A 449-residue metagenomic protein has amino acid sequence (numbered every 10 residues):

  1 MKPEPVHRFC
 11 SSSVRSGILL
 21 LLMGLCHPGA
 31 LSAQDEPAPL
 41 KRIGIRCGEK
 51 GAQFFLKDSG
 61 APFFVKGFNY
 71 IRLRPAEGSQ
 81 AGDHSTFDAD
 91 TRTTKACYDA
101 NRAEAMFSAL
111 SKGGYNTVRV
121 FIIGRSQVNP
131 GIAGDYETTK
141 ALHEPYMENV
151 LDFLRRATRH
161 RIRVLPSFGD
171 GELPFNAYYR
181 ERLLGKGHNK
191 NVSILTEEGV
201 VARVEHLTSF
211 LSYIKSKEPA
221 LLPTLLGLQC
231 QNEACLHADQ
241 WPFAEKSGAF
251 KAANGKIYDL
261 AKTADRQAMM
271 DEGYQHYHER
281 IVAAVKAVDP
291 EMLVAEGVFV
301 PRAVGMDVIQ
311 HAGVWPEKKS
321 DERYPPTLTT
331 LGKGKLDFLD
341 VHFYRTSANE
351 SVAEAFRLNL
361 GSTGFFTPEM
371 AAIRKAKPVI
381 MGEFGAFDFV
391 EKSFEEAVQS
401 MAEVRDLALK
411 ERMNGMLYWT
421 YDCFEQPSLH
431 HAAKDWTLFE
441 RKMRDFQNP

Functional and structural regions predicted by a protein language model:
S16-H27: Bacterial N-terminal signal peptides
Q34-T117, M370-A371, R441-P449: N-terminal carbohydrate-binding accessory modules
G82-N176, A268-A295, S400-A408: Aromatic-lined substrate-binding rim segments of carbohydrate-active enzymes
T86-A100, V128-M147, K186-R203, T263-Y274 (+2 more regions): The substrate-binding groove and active-site-proximal loops of carbohydrate-active enzymes, especially glycoside
A103-T117, E137-S167, R182-C230, Q275-A284 (+1 more regions): An active-site-proximal structural segment forming one wall of the substrate-binding cleft that immediately precedes
P130-E144, D170-E197, V201, E205 (+4 more regions): Aromatic- and acidic-residue-enriched segments that line the glycan-binding/catalytic groove of carbohydrate-active
E205-G227, E233-M413: Extracellular glycoside hydrolase catalytic/binding regions
T330-K333, K392-P449: Aromatic-rich peripheral "rim/lid" segments of glycoside hydrolase catalytic domains that contact and position glycan
